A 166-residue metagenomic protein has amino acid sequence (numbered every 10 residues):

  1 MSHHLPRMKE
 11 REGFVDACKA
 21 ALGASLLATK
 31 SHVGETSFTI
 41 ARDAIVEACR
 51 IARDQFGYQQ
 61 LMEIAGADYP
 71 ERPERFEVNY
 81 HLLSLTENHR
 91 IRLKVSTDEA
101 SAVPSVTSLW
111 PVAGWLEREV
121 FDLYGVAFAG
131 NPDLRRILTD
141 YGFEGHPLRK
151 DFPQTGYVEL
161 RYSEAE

Functional and structural regions predicted by a protein language model:
M1-E166: Terminal low-complexity/charged segments
